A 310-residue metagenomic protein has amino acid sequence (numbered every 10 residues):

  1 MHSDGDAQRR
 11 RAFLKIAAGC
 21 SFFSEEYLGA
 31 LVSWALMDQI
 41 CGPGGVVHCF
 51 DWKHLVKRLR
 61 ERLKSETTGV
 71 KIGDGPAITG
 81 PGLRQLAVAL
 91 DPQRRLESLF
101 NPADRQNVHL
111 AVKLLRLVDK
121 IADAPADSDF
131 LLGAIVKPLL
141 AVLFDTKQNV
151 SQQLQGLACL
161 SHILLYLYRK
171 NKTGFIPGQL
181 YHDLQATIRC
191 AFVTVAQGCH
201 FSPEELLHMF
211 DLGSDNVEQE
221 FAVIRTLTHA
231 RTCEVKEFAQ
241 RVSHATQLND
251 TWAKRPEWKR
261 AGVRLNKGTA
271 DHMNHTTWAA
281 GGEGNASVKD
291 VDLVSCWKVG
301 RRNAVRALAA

Functional and structural regions predicted by a protein language model:
M1-A310: Non-catalytic regulatory appendages
